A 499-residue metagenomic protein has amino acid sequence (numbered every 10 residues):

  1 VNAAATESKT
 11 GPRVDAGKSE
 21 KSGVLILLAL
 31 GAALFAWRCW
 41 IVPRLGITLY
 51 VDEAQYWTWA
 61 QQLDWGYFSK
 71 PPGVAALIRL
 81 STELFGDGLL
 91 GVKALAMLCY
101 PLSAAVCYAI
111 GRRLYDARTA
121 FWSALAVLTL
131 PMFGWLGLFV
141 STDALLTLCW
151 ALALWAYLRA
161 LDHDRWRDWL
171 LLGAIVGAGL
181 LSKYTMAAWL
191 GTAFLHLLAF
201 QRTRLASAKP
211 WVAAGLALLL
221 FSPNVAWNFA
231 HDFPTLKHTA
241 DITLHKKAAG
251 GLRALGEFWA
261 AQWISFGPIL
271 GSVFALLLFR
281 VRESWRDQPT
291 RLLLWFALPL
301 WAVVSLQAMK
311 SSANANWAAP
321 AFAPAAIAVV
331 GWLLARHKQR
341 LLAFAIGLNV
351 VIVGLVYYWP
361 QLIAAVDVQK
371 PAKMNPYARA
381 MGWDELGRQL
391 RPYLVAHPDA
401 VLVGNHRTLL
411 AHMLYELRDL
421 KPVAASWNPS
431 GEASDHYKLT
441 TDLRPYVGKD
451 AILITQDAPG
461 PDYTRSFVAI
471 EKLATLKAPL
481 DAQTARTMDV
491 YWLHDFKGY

Functional and structural regions predicted by a protein language model:
K18, R112, A117-R118, A153-D168: Membrane-interface transmembrane helices that cradle and orient dolichyl/undecaprenyl
G31-L34, S123-P131, V176, L180 (+1 more regions): Short helix- or helix-capping micro-motifs that position conserved polar/aromatic residues at function-defining sites
V42-Y56, W65-L80, G86-L90, D232 (+1 more regions): Extracytoplasmic catalytic/substrate-binding loops of multi-pass membrane glycan-assembly enzymes
G46, A315, Q339-P398, R407-V423 (+2 more regions): Membrane-proximal, lumen/periplasm-facing interface regions of secretory-pathway glyco- and lipid-modifying enzymes
A94-Y115, L152-A153: Transmembrane-helix motifs of polytopic, lipid-linked glycan transferases
M132, L138-L146: Short acidic/glycine- and proline-prone juxtamembrane loop motifs at membrane-interface regions of multi-pass membrane
A156-G177, S207-W211, G215: Short hydrophobic alpha-helices at membrane interfaces in multi-pass membrane enzymes
L190-T290, F296, L300-S311: Transmembrane-lumen/periplasm boundary regions of multi-pass, lipid-linked membrane glycan transferases
